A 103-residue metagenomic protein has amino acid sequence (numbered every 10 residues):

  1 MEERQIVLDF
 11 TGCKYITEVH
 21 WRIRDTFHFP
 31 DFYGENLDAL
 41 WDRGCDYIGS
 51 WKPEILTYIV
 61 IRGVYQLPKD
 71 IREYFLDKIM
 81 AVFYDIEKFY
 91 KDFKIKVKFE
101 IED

Functional and structural regions predicted by a protein language model:
M1-Y33, L37-D103: Eukaryotic endosomal/vacuolar membrane-trafficking regulators centered on PX-domain-mediated PI3P pathways
